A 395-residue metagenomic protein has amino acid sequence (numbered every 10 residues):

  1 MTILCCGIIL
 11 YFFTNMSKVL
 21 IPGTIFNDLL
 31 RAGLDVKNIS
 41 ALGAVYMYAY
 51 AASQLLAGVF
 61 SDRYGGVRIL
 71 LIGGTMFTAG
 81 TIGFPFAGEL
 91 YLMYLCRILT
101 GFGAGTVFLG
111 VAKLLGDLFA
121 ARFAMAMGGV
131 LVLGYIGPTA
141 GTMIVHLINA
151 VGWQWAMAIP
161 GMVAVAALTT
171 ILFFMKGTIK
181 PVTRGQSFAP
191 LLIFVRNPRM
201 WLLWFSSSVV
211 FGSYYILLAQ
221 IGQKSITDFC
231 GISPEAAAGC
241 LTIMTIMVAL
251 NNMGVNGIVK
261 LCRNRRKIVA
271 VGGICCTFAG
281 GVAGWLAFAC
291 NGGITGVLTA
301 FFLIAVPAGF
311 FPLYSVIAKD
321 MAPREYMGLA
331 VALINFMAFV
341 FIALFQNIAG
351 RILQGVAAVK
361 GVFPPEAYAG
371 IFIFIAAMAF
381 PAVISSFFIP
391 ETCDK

Functional and structural regions predicted by a protein language model:
I21-G23, P198-N256, I342-G350: Extracytoplasmic gate region of multi-pass secondary transporters
G33, G65, F86-L92, G103 (+2 more regions): Helix-breaking motifs and short loop linkers at transmembrane-helix boundaries and internal kinks in secondary membrane
A52-Y91: Conserved MFS/SLC helix-loop-helix module at the cytosolic interface between two early adjacent transmembrane helices
S53-G65, N252-R266: Helix-to-loop junctions at the C-terminal end of transmembrane segments in multipass secondary transporters
G80, Y91-L99, T295-L303: Paired small-residue
C96-L133: Cytoplasmic helix-loop-helix junction between adjacent transmembrane helices in 12-TM secondary transporters
A126-K176: Helix-loop-helix hairpin linking two adjacent transmembrane segments in secondary transporters
K176-W204: Juxtamembrane intracellular "pre-TM" segments in multi-pass secondary transporters
